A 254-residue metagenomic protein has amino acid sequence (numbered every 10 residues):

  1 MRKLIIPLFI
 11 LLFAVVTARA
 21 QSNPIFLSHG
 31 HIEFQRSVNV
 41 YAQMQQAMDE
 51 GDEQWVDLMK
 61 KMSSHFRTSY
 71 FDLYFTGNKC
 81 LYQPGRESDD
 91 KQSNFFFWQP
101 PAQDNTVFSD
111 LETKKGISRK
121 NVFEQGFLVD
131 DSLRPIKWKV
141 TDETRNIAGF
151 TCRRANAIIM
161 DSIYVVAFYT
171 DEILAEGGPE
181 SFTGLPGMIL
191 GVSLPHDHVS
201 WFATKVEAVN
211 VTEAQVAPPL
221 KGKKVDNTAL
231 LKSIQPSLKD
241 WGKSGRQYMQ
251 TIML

Functional and structural regions predicted by a protein language model:
M1-L27, I252-L254: Bacterial Sec-dependent N-terminal signal peptides
S22-L254: Extended soluble regions of mature proteins
